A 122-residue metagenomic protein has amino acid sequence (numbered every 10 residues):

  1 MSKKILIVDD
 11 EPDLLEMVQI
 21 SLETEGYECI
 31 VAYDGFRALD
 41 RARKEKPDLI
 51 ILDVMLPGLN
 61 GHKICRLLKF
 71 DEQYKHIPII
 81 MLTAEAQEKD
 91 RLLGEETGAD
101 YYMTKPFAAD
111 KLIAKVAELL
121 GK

Functional and structural regions predicted by a protein language model:
L15, P57, R66, K75 (+2 more regions): The feature encodes the CheY-like receiver
E16-T24: Charged docking surfaces used in two-component/phosphorelay signaling
G26-Y33, R41: Short hydrophobic/Thr-rich beta-strand motif most characteristic of the beta2 strand and flanking loop of CheY-like
E45-I51, L56: Active-site beta3 strand of CheY-like receiver
F107-A117: C-terminal output helix
